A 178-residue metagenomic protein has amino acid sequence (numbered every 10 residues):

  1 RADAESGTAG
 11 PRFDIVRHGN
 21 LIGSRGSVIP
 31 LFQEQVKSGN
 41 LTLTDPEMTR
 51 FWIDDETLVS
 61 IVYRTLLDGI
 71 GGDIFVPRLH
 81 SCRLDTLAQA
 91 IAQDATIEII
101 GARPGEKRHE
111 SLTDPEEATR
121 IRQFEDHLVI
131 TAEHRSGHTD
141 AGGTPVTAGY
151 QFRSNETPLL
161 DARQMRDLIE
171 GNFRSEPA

Functional and structural regions predicted by a protein language model:
R1-A178: Strand-loop microenvironment adjacent to phosphate/nucleotide-handling motifs in alpha/beta enzyme folds
